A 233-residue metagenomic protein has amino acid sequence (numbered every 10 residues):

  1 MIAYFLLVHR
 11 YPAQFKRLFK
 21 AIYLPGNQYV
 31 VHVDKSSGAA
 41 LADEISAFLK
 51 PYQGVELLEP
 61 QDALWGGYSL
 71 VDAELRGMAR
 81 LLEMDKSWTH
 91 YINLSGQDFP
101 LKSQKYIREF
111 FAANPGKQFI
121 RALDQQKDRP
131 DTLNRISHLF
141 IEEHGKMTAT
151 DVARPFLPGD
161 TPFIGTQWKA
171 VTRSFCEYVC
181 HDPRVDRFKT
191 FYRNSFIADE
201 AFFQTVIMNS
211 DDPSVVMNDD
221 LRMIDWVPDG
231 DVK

Functional and structural regions predicted by a protein language model:
M1-K233: ER/Golgi luminal nucleotide-sugar-dependent glycosyltransferases, focusing on the catalytic module
